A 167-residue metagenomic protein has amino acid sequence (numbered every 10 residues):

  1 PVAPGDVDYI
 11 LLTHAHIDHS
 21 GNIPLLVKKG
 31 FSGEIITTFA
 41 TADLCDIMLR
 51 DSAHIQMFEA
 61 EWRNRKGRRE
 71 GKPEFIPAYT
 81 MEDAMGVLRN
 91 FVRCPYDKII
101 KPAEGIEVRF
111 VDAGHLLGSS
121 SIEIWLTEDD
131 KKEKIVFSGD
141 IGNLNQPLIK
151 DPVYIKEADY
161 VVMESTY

Functional and structural regions predicted by a protein language model:
P1-L11, S20, V27-Y167: His/Asp/Glu-rich metal-coordinating catalytic cores of metallo-dependent phosphodiesterases/hydrolases acting on
